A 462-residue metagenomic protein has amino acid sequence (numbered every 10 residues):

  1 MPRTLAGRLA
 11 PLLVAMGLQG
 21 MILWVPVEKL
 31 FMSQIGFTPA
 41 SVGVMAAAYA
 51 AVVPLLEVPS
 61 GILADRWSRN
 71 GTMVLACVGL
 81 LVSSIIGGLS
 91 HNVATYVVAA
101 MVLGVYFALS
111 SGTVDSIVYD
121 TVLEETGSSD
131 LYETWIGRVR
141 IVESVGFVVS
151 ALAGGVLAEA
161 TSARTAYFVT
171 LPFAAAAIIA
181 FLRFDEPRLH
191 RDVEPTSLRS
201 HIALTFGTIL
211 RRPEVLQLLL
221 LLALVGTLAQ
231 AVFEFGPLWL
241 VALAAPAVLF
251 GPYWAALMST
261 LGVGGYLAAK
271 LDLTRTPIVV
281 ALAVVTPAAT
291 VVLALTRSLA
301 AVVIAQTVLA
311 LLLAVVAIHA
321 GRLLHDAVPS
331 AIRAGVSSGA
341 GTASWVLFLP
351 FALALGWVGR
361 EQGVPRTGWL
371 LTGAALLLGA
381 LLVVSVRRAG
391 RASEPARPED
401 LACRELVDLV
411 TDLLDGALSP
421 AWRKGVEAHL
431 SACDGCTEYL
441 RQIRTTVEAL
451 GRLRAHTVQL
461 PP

Functional and structural regions predicted by a protein language model:
M1-A6, D185-L220: Juxtamembrane intracellular "pre-TM" segments in multi-pass secondary transporters
P2, G43-M45, P54-V58, I62 (+2 more regions): C-terminal transmembrane bundle of multi-pass solute transporters/carriers
P2-L55, G88, R212-M258: Helix-loop boundary and gating motifs at the non-cytosolic
G17, S83, A94-S110, A301-V315: Hydrophobic core of transmembrane alpha-helices in multi-pass small-molecule transporters, especially MFS/SLC-type
V53-N92: Conserved MFS/SLC helix-loop-helix module at the cytosolic interface between two early adjacent transmembrane helices
V78-N92, Y96, V284-R297: C-terminal ends and interior cores of transmembrane alpha-helices in multi-pass membrane transporters/permeases
A99-S144: Cytoplasmic helix-loop-helix junction between adjacent transmembrane helices in 12-TM secondary transporters
T170, A174, I178-T196, V384-S393: Helix-loop junctions on the cytosolic side of multi-pass membrane transporters, especially the intracellular loop
